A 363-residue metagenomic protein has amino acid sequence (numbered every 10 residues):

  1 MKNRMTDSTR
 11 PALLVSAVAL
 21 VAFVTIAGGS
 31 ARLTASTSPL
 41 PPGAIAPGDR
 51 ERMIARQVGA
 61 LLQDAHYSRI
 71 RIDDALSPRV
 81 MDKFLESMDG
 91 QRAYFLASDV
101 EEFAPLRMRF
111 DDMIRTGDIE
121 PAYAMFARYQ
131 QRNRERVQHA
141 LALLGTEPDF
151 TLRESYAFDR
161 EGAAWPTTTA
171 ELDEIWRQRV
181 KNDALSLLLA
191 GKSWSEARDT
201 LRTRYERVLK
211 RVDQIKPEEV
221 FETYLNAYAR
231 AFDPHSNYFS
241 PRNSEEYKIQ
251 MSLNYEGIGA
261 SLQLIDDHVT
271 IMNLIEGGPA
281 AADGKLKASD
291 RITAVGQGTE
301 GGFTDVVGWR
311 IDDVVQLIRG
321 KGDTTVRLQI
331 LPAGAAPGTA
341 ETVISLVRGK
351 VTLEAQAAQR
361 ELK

Functional and structural regions predicted by a protein language model:
M1-R10: N-terminal secretory signal peptides that target proteins for export/translocation
S16-G28: Bacterial N-terminal signal peptides
R32-K192: Cationic-aromatic interfacial patches
V80, Y224, A260, A280 (+2 more regions): Terminal peptide-recognition signature
R132-G257, S261-D266: Extended, domain-scale alpha-helical bundle/helix-rich regions
R230-D233, M251-E256, Q263-H268, L286-K287 (+3 more regions): Short flexible coil/turn linkers enriched for glycine and charged/polar residues that connect secondary-structure
A280-R310: Conserved PDZ fold ligand-binding element
E300-K363: C-terminal, low-ordered peptide segments at domain boundaries
